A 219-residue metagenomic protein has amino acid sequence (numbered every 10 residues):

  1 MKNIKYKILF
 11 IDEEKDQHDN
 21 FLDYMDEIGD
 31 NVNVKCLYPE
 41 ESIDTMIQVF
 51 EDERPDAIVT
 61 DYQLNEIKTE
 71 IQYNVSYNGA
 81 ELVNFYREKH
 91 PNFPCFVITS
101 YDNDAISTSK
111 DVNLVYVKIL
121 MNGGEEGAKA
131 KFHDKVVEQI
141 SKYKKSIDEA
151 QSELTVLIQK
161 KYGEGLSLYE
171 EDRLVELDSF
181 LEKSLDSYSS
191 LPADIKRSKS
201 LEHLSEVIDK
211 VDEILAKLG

Functional and structural regions predicted by a protein language model:
N3-D26: Conserved acidic segment of CheY-like receiver
L37-A57, N65: Acidic, metal-coordinating helix/loop segments flanking the phosphotransfer/catalytic sites of two-component signaling
I58-T60, Y86: Receiver (REC) domain switch-region micro-motif
L64-N78: Short, flexible/disordered intra-domain loops and linkers
E81-A105: A short, hydrophobic beta-strand element within the central beta-sheet of small alpha/beta folds
T108-L120: As written
I119-L157: Receiver (REC) domain switch/output surface
S141-G219: C-terminal output/effector regions of signal-responsive regulators
